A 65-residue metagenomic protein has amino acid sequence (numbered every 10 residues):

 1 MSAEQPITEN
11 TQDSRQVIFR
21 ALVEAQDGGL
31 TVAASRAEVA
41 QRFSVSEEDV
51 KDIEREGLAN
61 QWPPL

Functional and structural regions predicted by a protein language model:
M1-T8: Short, Lys/Arg-enriched N-terminal segment that forms or immediately precedes the first helix of a structured domain
I7, G28, V39: Generic anion/oxyanion-binding catalytic loop in active/binding sites
E9-N10, S44: Short, conserved sequence motifs enriched in acidic/basic residues, glycine, and aromatics that mark functional "hot
T11-S35, E54-R55: Short, amphipathic alpha-helical "recognition" segments used to contact nucleic acids or chromatin
E38-I53: Short, basic interhelical loop/turn and adjoining N-cap of the next helix at nucleic-acid- or acidic-partner-contacting
I53-L65: Short, solvent-exposed alpha-helical "recognition" segments
